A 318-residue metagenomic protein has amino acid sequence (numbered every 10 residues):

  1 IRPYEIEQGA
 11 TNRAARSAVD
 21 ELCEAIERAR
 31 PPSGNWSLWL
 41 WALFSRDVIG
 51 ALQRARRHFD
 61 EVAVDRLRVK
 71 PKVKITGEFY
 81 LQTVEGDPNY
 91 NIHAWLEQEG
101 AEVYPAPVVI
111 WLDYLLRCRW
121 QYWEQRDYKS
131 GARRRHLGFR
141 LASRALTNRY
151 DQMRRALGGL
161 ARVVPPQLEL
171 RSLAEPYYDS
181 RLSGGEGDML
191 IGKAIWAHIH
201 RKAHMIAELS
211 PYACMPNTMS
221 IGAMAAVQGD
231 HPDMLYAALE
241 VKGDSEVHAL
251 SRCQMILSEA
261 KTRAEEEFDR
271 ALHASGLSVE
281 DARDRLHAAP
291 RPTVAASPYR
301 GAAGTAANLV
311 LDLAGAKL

Functional and structural regions predicted by a protein language model:
I1-L318: An N-terminal assembly and electron-transfer interface module characteristic of large anaerobic redox and radical
